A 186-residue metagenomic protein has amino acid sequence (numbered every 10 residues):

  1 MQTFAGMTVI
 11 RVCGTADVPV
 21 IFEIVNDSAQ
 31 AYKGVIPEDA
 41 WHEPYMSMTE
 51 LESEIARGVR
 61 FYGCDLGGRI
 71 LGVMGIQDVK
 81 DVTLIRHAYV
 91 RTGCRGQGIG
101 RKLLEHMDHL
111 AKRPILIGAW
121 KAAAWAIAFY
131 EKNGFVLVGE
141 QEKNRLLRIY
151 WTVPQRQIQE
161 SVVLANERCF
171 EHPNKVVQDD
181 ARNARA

Functional and structural regions predicted by a protein language model:
V9-E23: A short beta-loop-alpha structural element at the N-terminal edge of CoA-dependent acyl/N-acetyltransferase catalytic
E23-L51: Conserved GNAT-fold acetyl-CoA-binding loop/helix
T49-Y62, Q157-E160: A short helix-loop-beta-strand connector motif used in the catalytic cores of GNAT acetyltransferases and, in some
G63, R69-Q77, L84-Y89: Conserved beta-strand in the GNAT
A88-R95, A119-K121: A short, internal acetyl-CoA/4′-phosphopantetheine-binding micro-motif in the GNAT/acyltransferase core
V90, G96-H109, K132: Conserved acetyl-CoA-binding loop-helix of GNAT-fold acetyltransferases
R101, A122-V153, Q157: Conserved active-site alpha-helix within GNAT-family acetyltransferase domains
H109-A122: Conserved GNAT acetyl-CoA-binding A-motif
